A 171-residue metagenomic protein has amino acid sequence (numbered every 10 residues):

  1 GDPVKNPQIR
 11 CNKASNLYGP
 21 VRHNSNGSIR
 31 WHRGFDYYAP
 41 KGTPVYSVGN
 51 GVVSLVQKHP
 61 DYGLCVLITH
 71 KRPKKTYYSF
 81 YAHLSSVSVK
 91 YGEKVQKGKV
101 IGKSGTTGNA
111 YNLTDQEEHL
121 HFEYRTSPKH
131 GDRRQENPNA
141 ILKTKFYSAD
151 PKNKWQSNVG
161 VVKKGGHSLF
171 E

Functional and structural regions predicted by a protein language model:
G1-L64, K97, T106, A110 (+1 more regions): Surface-exposed, glycine-biased beta-strand/turn segments
L17-P20, K71, L84, R125 (+1 more regions): Generic beta-structure capping elements
P40, N50, K71, S127-K129: Generic structural motif
G42, Y91-G92: Glycine-centered loop/turn motifs
T43, K75-Y77, H130-D132: Short acidic/polar mixed-charge low-complexity motifs
T43, V87, E136: Glycine-centered loop/turn positions within well-structured domains that cap or flank conserved ligand/cofactor-binding
S47-S88, N109-H121: Zn2+-dependent peptidoglycan hydrolase active-site motif and core
V66-I68, E93-H167: Conserved, short, structured surface segments that act as functional micro-motifs
